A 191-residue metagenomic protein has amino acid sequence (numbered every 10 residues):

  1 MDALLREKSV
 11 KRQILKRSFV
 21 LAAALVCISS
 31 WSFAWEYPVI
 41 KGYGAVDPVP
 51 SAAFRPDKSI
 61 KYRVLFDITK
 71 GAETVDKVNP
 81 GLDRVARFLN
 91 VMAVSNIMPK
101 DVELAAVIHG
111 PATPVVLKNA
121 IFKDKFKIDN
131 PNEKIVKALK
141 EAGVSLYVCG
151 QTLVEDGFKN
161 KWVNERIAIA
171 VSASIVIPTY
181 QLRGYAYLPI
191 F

Functional and structural regions predicted by a protein language model:
M1-L15: N-terminal secretory signal peptides that target proteins for export/translocation
S18-S29: Bacterial N-terminal signal peptides
S30-A34: Sec/Tat signal peptide C-region and signal peptidase I cleavage site
E36-V46, F122-K123, I128-F191: A cross-taxonomic marker for long C-terminal extensions/tails that follow the last structured domain
D57-V75, V116-A120: Acidic/histidine-rich, surface-exposed loop or edge segments in extracytoplasmic proteins
G71-G81, P99, D129, A170: Solvent-exposed, acidic/flexible segments
V78-I97: Histidine-anchored nucleotide/phosphate-binding helix
M98-V116: Acidic helix-start/capping segments at beta-turn-to-alpha-helix junctions
